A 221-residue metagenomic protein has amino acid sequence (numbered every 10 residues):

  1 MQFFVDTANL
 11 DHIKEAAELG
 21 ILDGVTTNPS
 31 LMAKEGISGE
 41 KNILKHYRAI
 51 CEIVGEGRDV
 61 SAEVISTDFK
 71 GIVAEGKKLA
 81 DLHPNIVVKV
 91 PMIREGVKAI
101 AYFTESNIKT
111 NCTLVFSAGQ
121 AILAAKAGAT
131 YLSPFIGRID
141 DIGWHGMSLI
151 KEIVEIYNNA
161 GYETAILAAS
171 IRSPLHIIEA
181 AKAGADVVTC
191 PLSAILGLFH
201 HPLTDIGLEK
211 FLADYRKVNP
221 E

Functional and structural regions predicted by a protein language model:
F3-V5, N9-I13, L19-I21, T27-Y102 (+1 more regions): Active-site beta->alpha loop and helix N-cap motifs at the rims of alpha/beta catalytic domains
D11-L19, G71-E75, A99, S117-A127 (+1 more regions): Catalytic cores of alpha/beta
G20-G24, L82-I86, Y102-N111, K126-S133 (+1 more regions): Glycine-enriched alpha-helix->loop->beta-strand junction motifs that scaffold or abut catalytic
N28, V88, A124, A180 (+1 more regions): Conserved, mostly hydrophobic/aromatic
P29-A33, L114, Y131-G143, G184-T204: Glycine-rich phosphate-binding active-site loops on the catalytic face of alpha/beta enzymes
L44-V60, V97-T110, G146-I166, E209-E221: Alpha-helix-loop-beta-strand connector modules within alpha/beta enzyme cores
S106, L114-L149: Histidine/lysine/aspartate-rich catalytic loop segments that bind and position anionic ligands
Y157-E221: C-terminal alpha-helical cap/extension of soluble enzyme domains
